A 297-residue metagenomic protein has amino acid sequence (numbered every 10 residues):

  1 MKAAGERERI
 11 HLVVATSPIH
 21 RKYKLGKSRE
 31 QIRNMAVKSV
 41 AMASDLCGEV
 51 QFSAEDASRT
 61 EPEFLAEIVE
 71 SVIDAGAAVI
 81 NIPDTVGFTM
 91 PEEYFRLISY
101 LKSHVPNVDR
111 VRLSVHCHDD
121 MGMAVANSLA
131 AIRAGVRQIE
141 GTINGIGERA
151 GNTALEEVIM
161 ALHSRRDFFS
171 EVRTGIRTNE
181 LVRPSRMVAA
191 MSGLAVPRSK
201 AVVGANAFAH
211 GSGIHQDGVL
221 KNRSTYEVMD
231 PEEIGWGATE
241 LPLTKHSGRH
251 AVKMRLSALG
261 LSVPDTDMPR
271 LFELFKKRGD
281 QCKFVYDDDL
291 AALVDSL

Functional and structural regions predicted by a protein language model:
M1-A3, K27-R29, E61-I68, G141-F169: Active-site loop-helix segments enriched in His/Asp/Glu that coordinate and activate a nucleophilic water at divalent
M1-L113, L129-V136: Alpha/beta enzyme core
E6, M123-Q138, I146-S164, A207-P231: Flexible glycine/proline-rich, aromatic-decorated loop/lid segments
V13, S53-E55, P83, S114-H118 (+4 more regions): Generic beta-strand/beta-sheet core signal
T16-P18, D56-S58, V86, C117-G122 (+2 more regions): Acidic, glycine-rich active-site loops and adjacent beta-strand->loop/helix elements that engage anionic groups
V37-A41, A66-E70, F95-K102, A126-R133 (+6 more regions): Predominant activation on well-ordered alpha-helical scaffold segments within soluble catalytic domains
I82, R110-C117, G141-N144, E171-R183: Beta-strand segments within the central parallel beta-sheet cores of soluble alpha/beta enzyme folds
M160-L162, D167-L297: A mid-to-C-terminal "edge-of-domain" accessory segment
